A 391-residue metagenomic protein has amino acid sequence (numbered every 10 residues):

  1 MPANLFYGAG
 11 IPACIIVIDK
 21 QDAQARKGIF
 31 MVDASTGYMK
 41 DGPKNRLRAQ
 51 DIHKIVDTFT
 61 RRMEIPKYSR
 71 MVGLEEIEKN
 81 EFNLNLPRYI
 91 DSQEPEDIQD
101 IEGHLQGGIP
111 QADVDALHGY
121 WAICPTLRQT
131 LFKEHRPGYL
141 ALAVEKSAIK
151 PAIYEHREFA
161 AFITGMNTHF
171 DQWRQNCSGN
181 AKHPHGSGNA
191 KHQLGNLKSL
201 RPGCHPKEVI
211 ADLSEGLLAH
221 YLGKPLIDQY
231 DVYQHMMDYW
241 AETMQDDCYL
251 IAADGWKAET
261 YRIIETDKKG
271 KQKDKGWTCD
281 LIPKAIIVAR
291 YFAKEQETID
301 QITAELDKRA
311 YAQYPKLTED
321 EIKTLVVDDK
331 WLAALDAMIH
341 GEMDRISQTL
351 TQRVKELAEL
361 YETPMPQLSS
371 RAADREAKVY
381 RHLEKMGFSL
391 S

Functional and structural regions predicted by a protein language model:
M1-F388: A conserved structural/catalytic subdomain of Rossmann-like adenosyl-cofactor enzymes
S391: A short, conserved, highly charged catalytic patch centered on acidic carboxylates
